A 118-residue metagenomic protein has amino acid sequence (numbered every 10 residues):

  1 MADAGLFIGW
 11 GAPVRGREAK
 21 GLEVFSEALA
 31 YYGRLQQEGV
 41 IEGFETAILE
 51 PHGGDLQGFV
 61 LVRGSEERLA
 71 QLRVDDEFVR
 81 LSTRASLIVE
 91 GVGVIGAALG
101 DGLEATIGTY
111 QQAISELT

Functional and structural regions predicted by a protein language model:
M1-D55, G64-V74, V94-T118: Short S/T/G/P-rich N-terminal loop/turn motif that feeds into the first structured element of a domain
Q57-F59: Histidine-centered divalent-metal-coordination microenvironment in nucleic-acid enzymes
R63-G64, S82: Functionally constrained cores in energy, signaling, and assembly domains
Q71-T83: Amphipathic protein-protein interaction modules
R80-A98: Conserved short beta-strand edge segments in small beta-sheet-based binding/regulatory domains
